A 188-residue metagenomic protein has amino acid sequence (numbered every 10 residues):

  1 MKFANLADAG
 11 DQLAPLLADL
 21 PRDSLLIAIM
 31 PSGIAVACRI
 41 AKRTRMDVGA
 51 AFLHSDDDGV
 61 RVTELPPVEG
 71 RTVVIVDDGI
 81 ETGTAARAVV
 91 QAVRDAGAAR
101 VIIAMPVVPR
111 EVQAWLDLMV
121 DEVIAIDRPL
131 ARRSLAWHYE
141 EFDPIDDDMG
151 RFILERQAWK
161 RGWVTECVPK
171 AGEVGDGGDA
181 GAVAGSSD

Functional and structural regions predicted by a protein language model:
M1-D188: PRPP-associated nucleotide enzymes
